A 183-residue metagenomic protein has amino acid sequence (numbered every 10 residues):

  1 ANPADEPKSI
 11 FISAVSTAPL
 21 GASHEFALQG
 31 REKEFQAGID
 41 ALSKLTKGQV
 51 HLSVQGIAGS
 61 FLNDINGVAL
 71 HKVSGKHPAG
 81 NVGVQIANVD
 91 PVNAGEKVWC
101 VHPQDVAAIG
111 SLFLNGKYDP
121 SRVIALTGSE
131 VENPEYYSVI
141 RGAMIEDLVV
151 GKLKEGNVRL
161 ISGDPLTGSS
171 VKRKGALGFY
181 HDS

Functional and structural regions predicted by a protein language model:
A1-S183: Buried, small/hydrophobic-residue-enriched core segments of structured protein domains
